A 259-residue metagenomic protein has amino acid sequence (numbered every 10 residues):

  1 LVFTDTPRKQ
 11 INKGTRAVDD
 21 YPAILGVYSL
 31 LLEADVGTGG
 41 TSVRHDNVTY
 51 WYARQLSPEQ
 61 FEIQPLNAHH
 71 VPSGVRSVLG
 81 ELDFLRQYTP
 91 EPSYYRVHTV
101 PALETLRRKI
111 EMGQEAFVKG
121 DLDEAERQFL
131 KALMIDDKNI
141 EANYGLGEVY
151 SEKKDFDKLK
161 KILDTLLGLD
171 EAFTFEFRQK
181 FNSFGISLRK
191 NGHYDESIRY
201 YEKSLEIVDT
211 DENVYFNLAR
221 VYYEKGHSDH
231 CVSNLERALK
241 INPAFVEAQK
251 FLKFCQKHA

Functional and structural regions predicted by a protein language model:
V2-Q114, V118-K131, D157-K161: Long, contiguous interaction/recruitment modules in multidomain scaffold/adaptor proteins
P101-D164, G168, Q179-K190, E196: Alpha-helical segment of the N-proximal tetratricopeptide repeat
A102-L103, D136, F173-F175, V208 (+1 more regions): Inter-repeat boundary and helix-capping residues of tandem alpha-helical solenoids
L106, I140-E141, T174-R178, E212-N213 (+1 more regions): Helix-start (N-cap) detector for alpha-helical repeat units in TPR-like alpha-solenoids, especially tetratricopeptide
E126, K160, I198, V232 (+1 more regions): Conserved positions within tetratricopeptide repeat
K131-M134, T165-E171, E202-E206, R237-K240 (+1 more regions): Conserved structural position within tetratricopeptide repeats
V232-A259: Terminal, low-structured helical/coil segments at or just beyond the last alpha-helical repeat
